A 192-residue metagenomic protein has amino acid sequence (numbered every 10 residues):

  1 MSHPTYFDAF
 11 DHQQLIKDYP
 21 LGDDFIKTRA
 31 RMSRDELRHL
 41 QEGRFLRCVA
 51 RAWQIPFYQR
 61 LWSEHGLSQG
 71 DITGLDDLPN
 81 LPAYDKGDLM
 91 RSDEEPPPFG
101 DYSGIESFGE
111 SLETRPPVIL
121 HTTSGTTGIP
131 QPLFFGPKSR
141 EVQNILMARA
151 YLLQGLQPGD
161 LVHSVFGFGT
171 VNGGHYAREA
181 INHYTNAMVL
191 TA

Functional and structural regions predicted by a protein language model:
M1-T122, I129-V142, L153: Nucleotide 5′-phosphate-binding alpha/beta core
T122-S124, A180: Short conserved beta-strand segments at catalytic cores or DNA/RNA-binding microdomains of nucleic-acid binding
T127-P130, G169: Gly/Ser/Thr-rich beta-alpha loop segments that engage phosphate groups in nucleotides
P137-R149, L161-A192: AMP-binding/adenylate-forming
L156-D160: Short helix-loop-beta connector
